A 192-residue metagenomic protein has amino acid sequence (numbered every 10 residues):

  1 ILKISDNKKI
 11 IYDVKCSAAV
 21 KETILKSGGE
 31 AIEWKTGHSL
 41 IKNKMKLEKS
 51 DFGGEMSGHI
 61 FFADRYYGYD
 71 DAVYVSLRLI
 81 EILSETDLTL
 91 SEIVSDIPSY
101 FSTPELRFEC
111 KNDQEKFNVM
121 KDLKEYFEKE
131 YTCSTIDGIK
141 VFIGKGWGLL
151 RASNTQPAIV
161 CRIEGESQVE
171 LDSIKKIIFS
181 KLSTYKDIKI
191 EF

Functional and structural regions predicted by a protein language model:
I1-I4: Cysteine protease catalytic core and zymogen-processing segment of caspase-like enzymes
D6-F192: Phosphate-binding and adjacent anionic-ligand microenvironments
